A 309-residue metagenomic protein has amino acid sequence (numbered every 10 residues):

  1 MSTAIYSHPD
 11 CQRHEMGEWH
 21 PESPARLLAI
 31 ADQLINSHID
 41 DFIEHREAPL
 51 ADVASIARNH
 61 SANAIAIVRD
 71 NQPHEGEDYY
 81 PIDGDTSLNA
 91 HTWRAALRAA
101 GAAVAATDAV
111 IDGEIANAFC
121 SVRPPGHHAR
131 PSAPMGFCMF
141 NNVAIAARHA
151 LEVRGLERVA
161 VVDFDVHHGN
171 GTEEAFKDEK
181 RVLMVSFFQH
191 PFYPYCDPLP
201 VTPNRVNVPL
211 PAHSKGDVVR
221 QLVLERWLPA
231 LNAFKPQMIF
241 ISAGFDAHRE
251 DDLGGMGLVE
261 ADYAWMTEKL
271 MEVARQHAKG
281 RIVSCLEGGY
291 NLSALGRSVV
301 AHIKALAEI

Functional and structural regions predicted by a protein language model:
M1-V162, H167-I309: HDAC/HDAC-like amidohydrolase catalytic core signature
